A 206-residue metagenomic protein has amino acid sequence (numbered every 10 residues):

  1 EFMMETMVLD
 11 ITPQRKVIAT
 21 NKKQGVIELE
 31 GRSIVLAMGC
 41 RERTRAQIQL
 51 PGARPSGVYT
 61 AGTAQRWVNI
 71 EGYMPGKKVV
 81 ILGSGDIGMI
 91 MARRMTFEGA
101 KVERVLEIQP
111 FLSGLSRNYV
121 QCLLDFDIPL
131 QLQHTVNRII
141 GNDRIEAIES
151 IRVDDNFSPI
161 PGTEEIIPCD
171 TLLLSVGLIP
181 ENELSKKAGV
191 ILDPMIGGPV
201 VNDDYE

Functional and structural regions predicted by a protein language model:
E1-E206: Residues forming the flavin
